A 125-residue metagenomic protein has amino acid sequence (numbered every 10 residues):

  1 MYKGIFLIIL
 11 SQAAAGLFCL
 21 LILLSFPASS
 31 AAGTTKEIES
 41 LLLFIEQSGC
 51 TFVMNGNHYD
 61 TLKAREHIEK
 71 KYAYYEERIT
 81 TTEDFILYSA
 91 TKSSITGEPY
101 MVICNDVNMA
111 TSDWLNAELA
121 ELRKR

Functional and structural regions predicted by a protein language model:
M1-L10: N-terminal secretory signal peptides that target proteins for export/translocation
S11-S25: Bacterial N-terminal signal peptides
A31-K71: N-terminal secretory signal peptides
G56-R125: Compact alpha-helical subdomains of small soluble proteins
